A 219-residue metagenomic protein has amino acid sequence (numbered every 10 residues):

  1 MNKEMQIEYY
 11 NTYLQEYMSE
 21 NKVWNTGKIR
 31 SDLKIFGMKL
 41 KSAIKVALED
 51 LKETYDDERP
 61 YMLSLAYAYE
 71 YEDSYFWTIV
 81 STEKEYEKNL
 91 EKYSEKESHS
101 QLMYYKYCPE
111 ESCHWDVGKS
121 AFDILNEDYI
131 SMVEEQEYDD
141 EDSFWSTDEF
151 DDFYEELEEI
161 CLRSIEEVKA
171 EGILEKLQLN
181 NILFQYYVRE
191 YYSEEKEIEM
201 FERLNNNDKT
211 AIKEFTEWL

Functional and structural regions predicted by a protein language model:
K3-N11, Y86, N126, F150 (+4 more regions): Short amphipathic alpha-helical segments that mediate assembly, nucleic-acid/protein binding, or membrane association
Y10-S64: Short N-terminal edge-element motif at the start of the domain
E16, E20, V46, D50 (+6 more regions): Surface-exposed polar/charged interaction patches
L33-L48, F150-V168: Well-ordered, non-membrane alpha-helical segments in soluble/globular domains
T54-Y93: N-terminal interaction modules that seed assembly of large macromolecular complexes
K84-Y154: Polybasic, proline/glycine-rich intrinsically disordered low-complexity segments
Y129, E156, I160, L174 (+1 more regions): Intrinsically disordered, Ser/Thr-rich regulatory regions of eukaryotic membrane-trafficking proteins
I165-L219: Glycine-rich, aromatic-bearing surface loops/beta-hairpins
